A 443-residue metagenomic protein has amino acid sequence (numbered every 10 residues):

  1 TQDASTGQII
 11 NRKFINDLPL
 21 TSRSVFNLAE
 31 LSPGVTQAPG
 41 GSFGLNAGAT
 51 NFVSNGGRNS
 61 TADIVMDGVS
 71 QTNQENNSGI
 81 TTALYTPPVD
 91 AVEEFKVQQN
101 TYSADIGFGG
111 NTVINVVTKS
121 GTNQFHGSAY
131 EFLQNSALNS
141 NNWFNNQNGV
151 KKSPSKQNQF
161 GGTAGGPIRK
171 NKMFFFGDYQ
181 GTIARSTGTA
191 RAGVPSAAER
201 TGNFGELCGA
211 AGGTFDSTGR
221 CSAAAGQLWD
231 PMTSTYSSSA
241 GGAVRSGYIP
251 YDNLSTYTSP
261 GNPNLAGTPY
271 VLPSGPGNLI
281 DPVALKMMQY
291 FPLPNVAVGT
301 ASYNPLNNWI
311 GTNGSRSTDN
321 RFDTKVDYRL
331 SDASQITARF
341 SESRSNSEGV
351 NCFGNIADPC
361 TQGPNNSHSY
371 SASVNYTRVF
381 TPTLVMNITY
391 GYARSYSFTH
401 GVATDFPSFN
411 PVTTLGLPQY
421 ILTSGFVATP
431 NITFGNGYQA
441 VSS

Functional and structural regions predicted by a protein language model:
T1-S443: Short acidic-glycine motifs
